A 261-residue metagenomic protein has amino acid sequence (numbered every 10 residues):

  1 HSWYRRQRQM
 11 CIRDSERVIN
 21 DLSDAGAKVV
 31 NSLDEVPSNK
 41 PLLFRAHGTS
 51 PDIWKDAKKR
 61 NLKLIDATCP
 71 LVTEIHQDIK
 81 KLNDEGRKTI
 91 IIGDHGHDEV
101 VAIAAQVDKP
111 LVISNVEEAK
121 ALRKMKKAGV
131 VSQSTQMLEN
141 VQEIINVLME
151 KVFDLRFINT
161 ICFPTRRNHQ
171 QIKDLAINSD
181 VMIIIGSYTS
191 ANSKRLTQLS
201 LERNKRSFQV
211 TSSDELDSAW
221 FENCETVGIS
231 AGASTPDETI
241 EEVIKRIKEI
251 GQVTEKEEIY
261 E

Functional and structural regions predicted by a protein language model:
H1-I12: Single conserved hydrophobic/aromatic residue that forms the stacking wall/gate of nucleotide- or nucleobase-binding
R13-A27, T165, S218-E225: N-terminal beta-loop-helix "entrance" segment that forms/cooperates in small-molecule cofactor or anionic ligand
D24-G26, K58-K63, D108, I144-L155 (+2 more regions): Short helix-loop-beta junction
K28-P37, N115-A119: Short acidic low-complexity segments
L64, D78-D84, T89-K127: Internal gly/pro-rich beta-alpha loop/helix module that stabilizes soluble enzyme cofactors or their anionic handles
V112-E117, S134-V141, T160-Q170, Y188-T189 (+1 more regions): A general structural motif
E118-E150, I172-L175, D180, I184-I185: Internal active-site segments that recognize and position negatively charged phosphoryl groups and nucleotide moieties
D174-L175, V181, S187-T226: A C-terminal functional module that forms or caps the active site or interfaces directly with catalytic machinery
